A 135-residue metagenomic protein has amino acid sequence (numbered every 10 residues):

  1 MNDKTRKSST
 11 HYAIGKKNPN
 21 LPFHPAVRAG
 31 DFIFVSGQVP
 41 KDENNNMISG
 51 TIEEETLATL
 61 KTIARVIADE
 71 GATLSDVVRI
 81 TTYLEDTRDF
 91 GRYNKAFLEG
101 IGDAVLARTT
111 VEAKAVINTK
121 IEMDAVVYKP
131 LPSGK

Functional and structural regions predicted by a protein language model:
M1-K61, R65-V78, L84-K135: N-terminal presequence-like segments and the immediate start of the first folded domain
